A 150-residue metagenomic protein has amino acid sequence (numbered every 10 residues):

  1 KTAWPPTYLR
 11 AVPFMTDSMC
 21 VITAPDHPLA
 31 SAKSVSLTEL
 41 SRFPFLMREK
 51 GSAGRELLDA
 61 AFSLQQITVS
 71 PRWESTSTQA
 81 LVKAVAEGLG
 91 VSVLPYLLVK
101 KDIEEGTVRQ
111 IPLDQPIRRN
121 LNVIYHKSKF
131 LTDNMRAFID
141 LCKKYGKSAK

Functional and structural regions predicted by a protein language model:
K1-A3, P25, Y96-L98, D114 (+1 more regions): Short secondary-structure boundary segments
K1-M19, T23, A86-L89, R109-I111: Short beta-strand-centered segments that line the small-molecule binding cleft or hinge of alpha/beta clamshell
R10-P13, L29, S36-T38, K100 (+1 more regions): Short secondary-structure boundary/capping segments
V12, T38, V82-K83, R136: Alpha-helical segments flanking ligand/cofactor-binding loops in enzyme cores
A24, M47-E49, P71, L94: Thr-Gly-centered strand-to-loop micro-motif
A30, P44-Q65, L131-I139, G146-K150: Secondary-structure junction motif
E56-V108: Hydrophobic hinge/microswitch elements
R109-K150: A late-sequence structural motif
